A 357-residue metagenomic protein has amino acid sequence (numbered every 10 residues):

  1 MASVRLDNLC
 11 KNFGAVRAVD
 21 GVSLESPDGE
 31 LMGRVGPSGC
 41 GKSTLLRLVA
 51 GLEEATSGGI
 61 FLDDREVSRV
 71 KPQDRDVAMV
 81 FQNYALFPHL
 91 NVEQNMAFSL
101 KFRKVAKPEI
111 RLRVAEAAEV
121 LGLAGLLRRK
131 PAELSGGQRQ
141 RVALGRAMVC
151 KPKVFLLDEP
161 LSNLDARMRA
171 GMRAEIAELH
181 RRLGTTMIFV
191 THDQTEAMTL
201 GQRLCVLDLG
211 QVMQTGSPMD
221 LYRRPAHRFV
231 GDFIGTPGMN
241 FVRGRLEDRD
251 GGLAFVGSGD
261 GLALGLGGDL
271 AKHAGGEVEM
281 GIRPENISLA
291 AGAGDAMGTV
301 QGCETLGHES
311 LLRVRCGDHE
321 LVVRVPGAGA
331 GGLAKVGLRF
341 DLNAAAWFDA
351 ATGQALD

Functional and structural regions predicted by a protein language model:
R5, E25, F61, G337-R339: ABC ATPase nucleotide-binding domain
L31, P72-F229: ABC ATPase nucleotide-binding domains
V35-P37: The feature captures the beta-strand-to-loop junction immediately N-terminal to the Walker
A50: Helix-to-loop junction immediately C-terminal to a conserved catalytic motif
E53-F61: Conserved post-Walker A/P-loop segment of ABC ATPase nucleotide-binding domains
G59, R65, Q211: ATP-binding/catalytic-site motifs of ATP-hydrolyzing domains
P237-F241, D248-D357: Non-catalytic connector elements of ABC transporters
